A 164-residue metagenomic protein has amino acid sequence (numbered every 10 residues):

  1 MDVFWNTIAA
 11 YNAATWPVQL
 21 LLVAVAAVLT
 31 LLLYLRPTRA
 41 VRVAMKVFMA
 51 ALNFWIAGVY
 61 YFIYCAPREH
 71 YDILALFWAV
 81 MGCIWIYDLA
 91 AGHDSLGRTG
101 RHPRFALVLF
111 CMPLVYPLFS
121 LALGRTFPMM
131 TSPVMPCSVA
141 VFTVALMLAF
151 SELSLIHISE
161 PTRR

Functional and structural regions predicted by a protein language model:
M1-C65: N-terminal topogenic module of multi-pass integral membrane proteins
V3-T7, Y61-I84: Alpha-helical transmembrane segments and their immediate interhelical/interface regions in integral membrane proteins
A26-T30, M49-Y60, W78-D88, P113 (+1 more regions): Helical transmembrane-bundle signal
V28-Y34, T143-E152: Generic transmembrane alpha-helix motif of multi-pass integral membrane proteins
L33-A44, P67-R68, A91-H102, L153-L155: Membrane-interface helix-boundary motifs at transmembrane edges
Y34, A57-P67, I86-L96, L121 (+1 more regions): Transmembrane helix-loop junctions and nearby membrane-interface residues
Y71-A145: Membrane-proximal helix-loop-helix units in multi-pass membrane proteins
I156-T162: Residue-level detector of conserved catalytic or cofactor/ligand-binding positions in enzyme active sites
